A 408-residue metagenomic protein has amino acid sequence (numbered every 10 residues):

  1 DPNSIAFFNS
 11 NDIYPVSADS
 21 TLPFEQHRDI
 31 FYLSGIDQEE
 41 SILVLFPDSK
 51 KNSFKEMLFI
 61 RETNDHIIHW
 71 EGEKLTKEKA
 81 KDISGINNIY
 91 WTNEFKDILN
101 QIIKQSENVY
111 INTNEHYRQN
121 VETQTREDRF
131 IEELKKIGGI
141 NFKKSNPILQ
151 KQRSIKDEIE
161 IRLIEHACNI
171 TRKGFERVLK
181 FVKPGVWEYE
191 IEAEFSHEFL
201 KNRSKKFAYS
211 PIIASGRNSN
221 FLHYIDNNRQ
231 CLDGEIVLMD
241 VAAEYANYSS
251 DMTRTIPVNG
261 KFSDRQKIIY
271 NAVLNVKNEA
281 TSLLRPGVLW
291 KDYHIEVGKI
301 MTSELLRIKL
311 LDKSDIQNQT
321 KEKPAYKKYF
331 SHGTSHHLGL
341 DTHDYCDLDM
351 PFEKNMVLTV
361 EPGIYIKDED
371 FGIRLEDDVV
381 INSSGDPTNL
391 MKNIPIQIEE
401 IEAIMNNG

Functional and structural regions predicted by a protein language model:
D1-G408: Active-site neighborhoods and metal-handling regions in enzymes and metal-associated proteins
